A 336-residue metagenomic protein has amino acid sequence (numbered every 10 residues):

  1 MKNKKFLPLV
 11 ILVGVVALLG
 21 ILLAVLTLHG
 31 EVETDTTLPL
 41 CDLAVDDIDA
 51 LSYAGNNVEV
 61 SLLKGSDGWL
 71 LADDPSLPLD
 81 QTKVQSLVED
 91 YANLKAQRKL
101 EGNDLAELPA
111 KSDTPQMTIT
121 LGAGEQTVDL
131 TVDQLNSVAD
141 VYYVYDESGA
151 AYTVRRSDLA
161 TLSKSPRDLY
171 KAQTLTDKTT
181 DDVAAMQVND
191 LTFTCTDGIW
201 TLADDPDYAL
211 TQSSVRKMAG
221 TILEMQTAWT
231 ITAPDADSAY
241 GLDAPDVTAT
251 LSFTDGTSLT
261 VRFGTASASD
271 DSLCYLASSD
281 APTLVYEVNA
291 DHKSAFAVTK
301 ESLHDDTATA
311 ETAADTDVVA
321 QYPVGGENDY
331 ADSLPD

Functional and structural regions predicted by a protein language model:
M1-D336: Secondary-structure "cap/kink" motif recognition
